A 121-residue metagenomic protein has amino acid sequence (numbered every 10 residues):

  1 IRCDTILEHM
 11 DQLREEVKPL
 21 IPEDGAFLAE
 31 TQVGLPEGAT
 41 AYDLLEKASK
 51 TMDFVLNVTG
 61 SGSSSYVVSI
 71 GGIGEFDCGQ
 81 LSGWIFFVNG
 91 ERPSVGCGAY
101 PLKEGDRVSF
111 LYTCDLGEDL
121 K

Functional and structural regions predicted by a protein language model:
I1-K121: Ubiquitin-like/PB1-type beta-grasp interaction modules and other compact soluble beta-rich domains
